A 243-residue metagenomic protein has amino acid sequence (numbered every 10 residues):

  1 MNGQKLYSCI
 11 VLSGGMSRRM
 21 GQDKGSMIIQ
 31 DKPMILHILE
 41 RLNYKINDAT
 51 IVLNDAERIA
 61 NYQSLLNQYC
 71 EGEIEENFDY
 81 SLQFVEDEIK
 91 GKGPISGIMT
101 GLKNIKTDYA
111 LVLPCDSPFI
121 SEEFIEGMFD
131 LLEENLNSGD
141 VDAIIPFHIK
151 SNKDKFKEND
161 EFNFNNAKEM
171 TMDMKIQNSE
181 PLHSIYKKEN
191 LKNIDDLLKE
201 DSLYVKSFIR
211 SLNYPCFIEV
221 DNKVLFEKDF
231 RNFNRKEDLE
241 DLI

Functional and structural regions predicted by a protein language model:
N2-S202, R210-D229: Nucleotide and nucleotide-moiety/phosphate-recognizing core
N222-I243: Glycine-rich phosphate/pyrophosphate-binding loop and the adjoining helix
